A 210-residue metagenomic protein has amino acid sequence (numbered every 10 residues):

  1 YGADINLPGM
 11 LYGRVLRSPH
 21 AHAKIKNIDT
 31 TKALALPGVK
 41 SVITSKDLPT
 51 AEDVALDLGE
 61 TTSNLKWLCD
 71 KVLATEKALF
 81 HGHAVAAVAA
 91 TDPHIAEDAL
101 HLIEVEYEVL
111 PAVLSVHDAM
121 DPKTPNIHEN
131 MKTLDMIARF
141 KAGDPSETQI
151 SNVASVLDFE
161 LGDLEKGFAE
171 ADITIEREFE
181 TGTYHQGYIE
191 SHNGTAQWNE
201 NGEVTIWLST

Functional and structural regions predicted by a protein language model:
Y1-P145, T174-R177: Flexible, low-hydrophobicity surface segments
V42, D158-L161, K166-G167: Predominantly extracellular/luminal regions of secreted and cell-surface proteins, especially disulfide-bonded
D144, S155-D158: Charged, often Cys/His-bearing segments associated with DNA-binding zinc-finger transcription factors
T148: Extended, charge-enriched "interface" segments that sit outside catalytic cores
S151-N152: Conserved NAD(P)+-binding/catalytic subdomain of aldehyde/semialdehyde dehydrogenases
D163-T210: Conserved beta-alpha junction segments in alpha/beta enzyme cores
